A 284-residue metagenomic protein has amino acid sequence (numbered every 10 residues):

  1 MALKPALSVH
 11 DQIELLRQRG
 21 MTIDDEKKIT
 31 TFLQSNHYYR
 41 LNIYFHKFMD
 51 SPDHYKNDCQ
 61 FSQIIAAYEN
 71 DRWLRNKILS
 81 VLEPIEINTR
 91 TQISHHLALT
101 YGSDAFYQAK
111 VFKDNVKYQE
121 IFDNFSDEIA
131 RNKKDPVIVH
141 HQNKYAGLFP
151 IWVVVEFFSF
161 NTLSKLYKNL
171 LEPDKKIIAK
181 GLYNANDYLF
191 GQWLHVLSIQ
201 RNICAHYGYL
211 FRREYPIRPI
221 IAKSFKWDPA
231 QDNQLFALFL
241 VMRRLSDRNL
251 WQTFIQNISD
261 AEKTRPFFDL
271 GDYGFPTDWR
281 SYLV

Functional and structural regions predicted by a protein language model:
M1-I199, F211-V284: Extended intrinsically disordered or low-complexity regions, especially N/C-terminal cytosolic tails and loops, rather
Y207: Acidic/aromatic/glycine-rich contiguous surface patches that form carbohydrate-binding/processing clefts and analogous
